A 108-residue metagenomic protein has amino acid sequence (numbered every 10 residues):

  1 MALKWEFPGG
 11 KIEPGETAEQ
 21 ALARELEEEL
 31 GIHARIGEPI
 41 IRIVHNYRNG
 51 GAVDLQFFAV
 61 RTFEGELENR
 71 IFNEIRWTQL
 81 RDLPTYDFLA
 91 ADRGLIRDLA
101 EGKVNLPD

Functional and structural regions predicted by a protein language model:
M1-E28: Conserved Nudix-box catalytic region and its N-terminal flanking loop in Nudix hydrolases and closely related
I12-E13, H45-N46, D82-P84: Short histidine/acidic/glycine/proline-rich micro-motifs that form metal- and phosphate-coordinating active-site loops
T17, E27, H33-R35, Q79: Short coil/turn motifs that cap or connect alpha-helices
H33-A34, I43-L67, R76, L99: Active-site-adjacent beta-strand/loop module that shapes the phosphate/pyrophosphate-binding cleft
I36-G37, R93: Residue-level detector of family-conserved "landmark" positions at structurally sensitive sites
A59, E68-L99: NUDIX/MutT-family hydrolases
A100-D108: Generic C-terminal helix-cap and adjacent flexible tail
